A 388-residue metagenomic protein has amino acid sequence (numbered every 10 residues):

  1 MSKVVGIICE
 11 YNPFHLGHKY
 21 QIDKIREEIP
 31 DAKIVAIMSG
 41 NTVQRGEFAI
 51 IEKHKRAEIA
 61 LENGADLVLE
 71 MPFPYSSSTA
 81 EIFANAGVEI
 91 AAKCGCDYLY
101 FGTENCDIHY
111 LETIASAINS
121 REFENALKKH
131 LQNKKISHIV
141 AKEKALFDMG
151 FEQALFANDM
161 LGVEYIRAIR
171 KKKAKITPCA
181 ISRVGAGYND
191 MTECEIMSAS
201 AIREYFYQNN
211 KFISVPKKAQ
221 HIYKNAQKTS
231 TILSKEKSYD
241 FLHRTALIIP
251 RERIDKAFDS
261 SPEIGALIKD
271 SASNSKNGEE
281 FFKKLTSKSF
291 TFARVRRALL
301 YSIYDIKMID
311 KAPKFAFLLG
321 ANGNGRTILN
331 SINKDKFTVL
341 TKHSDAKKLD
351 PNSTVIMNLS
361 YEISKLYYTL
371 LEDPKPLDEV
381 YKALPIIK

Functional and structural regions predicted by a protein language model:
M1-R56: N-terminal catalytic cores of NTP/NDP-binding nucleotidyl/phosphoryl-transfer enzymes
R26, A57-L61, R167, R203: Class I S-adenosyl-L-methionine
E27, L61, V88-A92: Non-catalytic positions within long, well-ordered alpha-helices that form the structural scaffold/packing of enzyme
G40-T42, L69, Y75: Glycine-rich phosphate/pyrophosphate-binding loops and their adjacent beta-strand/loop elements at enzyme active sites
E58-P72: A glycine-rich helix N-cap at a beta->alpha junction
M71-K388: Active-site cores that bind ATP or allylic diphosphates and position pyrophosphate for catalysis
